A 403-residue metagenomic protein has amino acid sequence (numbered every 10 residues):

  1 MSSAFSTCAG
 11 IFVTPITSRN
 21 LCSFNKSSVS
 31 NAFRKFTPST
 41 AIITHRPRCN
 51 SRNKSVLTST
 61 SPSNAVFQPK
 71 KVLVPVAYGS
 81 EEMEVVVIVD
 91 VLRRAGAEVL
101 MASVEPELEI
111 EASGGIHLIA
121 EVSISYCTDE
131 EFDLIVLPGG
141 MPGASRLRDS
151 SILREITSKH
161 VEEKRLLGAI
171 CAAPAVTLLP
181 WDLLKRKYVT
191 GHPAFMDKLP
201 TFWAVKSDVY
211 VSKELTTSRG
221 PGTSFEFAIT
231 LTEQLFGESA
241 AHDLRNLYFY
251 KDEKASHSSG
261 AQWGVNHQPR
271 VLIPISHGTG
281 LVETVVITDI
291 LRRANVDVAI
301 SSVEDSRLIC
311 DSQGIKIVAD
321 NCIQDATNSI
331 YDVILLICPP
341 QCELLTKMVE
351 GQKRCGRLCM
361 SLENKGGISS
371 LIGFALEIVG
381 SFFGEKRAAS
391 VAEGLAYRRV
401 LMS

Functional and structural regions predicted by a protein language model:
S2-E163, V176-R186, M196-K206, Y210-G356 (+1 more regions): Extended, subdomain-level signal for the structured scaffold at the beginning of enzyme domains
A102, I170, H192, S301 (+1 more regions): Generic beta-sheet signal
A173: Catalytic metal-binding/acid-base residues of hydrolase active sites
V189: Anionic-ligand binding patches
R219, E363-G366: A glycine/threonine-rich phosphate-anchoring loop and its flanking beta-alpha core in nucleotide/phosphate-binding
